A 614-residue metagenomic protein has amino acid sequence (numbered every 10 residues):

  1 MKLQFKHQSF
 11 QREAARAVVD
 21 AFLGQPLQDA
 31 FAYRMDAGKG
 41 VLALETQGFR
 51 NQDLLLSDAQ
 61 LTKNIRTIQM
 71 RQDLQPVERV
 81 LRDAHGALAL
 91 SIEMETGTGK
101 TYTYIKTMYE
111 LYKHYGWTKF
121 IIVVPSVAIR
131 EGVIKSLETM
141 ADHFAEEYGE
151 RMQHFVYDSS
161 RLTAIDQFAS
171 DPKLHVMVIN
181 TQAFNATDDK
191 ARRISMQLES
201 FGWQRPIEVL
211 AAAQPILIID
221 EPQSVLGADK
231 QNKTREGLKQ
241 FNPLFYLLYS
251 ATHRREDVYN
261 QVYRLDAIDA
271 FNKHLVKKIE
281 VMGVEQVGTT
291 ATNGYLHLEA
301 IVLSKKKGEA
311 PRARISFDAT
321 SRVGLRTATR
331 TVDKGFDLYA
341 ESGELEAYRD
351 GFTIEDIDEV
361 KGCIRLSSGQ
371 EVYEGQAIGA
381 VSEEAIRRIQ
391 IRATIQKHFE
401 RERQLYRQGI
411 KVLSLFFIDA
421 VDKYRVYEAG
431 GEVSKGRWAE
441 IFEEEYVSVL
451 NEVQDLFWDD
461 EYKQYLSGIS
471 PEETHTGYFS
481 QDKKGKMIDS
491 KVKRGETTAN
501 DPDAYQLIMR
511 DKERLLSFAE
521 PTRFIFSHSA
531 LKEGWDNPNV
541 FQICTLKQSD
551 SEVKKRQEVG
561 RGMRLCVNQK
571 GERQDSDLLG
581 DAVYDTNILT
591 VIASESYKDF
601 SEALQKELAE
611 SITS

Functional and structural regions predicted by a protein language model:
K63-D83: Pre-Walker A adenine-sensing motif
A84-M108: Walker A/P-loop
S91, E95, G149-F155, S159-L162 (+12 more regions): Conserved C-terminal RecA-like helicase domain
G116-G149, N180-A183, I418-D422, F442: Conserved Walker A/P-loop ATP-binding site and its immediately adjacent core in helicase/helicase-like ATPase domains
Q182-L248: SF2 helicase catalytic motif II
G227-N293: Post-DEXD/H (motif II) to motif III coupling segment of the RecA-like Helicase ATP-binding lobe
S527, L531-S549, V553-V559, M563 (+1 more regions): A short beta-strand element within the Helicase C-terminal
R564-S614: Long, hydrophobic alpha-helical segments
